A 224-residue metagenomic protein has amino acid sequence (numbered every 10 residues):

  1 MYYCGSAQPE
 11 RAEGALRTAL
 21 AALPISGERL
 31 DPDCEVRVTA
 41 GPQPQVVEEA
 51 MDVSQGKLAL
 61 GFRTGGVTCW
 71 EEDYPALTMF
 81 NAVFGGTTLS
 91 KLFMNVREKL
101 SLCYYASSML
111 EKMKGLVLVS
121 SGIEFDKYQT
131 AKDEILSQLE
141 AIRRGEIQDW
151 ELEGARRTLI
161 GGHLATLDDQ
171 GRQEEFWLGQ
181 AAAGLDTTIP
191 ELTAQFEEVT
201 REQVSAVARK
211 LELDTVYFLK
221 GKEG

Functional and structural regions predicted by a protein language model:
M1-L30, E98-G224: Charge-rich, well-structured scaffold segments of protease-associated domains
M1-T68: An aromatic/glycine/proline-enriched structural segment found at the starts of mature extracellular/organellar domains
R29-E35, S54-Q55, L77-M79, L89-M94 (+2 more regions): N-terminal start-of-chain detector that recognizes signal peptides and the immediate post-cleavage beginning
A50-Q138: Signal/transit-peptide handling
